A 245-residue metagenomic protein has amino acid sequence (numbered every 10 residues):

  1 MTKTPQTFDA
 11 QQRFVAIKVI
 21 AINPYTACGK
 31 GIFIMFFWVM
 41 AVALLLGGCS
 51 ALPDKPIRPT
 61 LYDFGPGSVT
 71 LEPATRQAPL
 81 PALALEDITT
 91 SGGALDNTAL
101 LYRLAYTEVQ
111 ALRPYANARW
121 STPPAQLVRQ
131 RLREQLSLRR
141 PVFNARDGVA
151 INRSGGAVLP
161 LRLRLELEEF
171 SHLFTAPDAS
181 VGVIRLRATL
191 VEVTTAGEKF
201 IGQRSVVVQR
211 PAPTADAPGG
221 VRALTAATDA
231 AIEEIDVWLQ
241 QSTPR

Functional and structural regions predicted by a protein language model:
T2-G29: Basic, amphipathic alpha-helical segments enriched in Lys/Arg and hydrophobic/aromatic residues
F33-A41: Sec-dependent signal peptide recognition, specifically the positively charged N-region followed immediately by
L46-G48: C-terminal motif of bacterial Sec signal peptides marking the signal peptidase cleavage site
S50-Q126, T243-R245: A structural "domain/chain start" motif
A51-T70, R139-A196: Surface-exposed short loop/turn segments
P79-A84, T98-L100, P124, L159-E166 (+2 more regions): Envelope-exposed proteins and targeting segments
L112-R119, T194-V237, P244: Short secondary-structure boundary motifs at beta->alpha junctions and helix caps
R133, S137-P141, H172, D236-P244: Sec-exported extracytoplasmic/periplasmic mature domains
